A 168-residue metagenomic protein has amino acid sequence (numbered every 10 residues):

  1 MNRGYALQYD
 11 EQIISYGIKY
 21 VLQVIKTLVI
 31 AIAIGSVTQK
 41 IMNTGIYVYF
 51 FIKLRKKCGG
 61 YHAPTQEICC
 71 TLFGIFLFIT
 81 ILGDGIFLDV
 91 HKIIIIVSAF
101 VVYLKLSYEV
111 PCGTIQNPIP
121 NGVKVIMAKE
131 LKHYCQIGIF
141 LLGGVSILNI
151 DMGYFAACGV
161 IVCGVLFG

Functional and structural regions predicted by a protein language model:
M1-N43: Hydrophobic transmembrane alpha-helices
F51-H62, E109-T114: C-terminal ends of transmembrane helices
K56-L72, F78-G83: Interfacial aromatic-anchored transmembrane helix boundaries in multi-pass membrane proteins
P64-I75, K92-S98, V123-V125: Cytoplasmic-side transmembrane-helix entry/capping segments in multi-pass membrane proteins
T80-K92, H133-M152: Hydrophobic alpha-helical transmembrane segments in multi-pass integral membrane proteins
D89-L104, C158-G159: Alpha-helical transmembrane segments
C112-G138: Membrane-helix boundary/juxtamembrane motif in polytopic membrane proteins
G143-G168: Alpha-helical transmembrane segments and their cytosolic interface
